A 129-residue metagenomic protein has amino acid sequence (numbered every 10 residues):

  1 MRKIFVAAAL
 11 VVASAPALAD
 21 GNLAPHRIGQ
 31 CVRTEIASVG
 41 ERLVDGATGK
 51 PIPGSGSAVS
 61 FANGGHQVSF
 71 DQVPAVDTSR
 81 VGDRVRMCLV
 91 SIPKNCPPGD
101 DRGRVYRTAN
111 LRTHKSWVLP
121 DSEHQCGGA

Functional and structural regions predicted by a protein language model:
M1-I4: Positively charged n-region of N-terminal signal peptides that target proteins for export
V6-A8, R102: Sec-dependent N-terminal signal peptides
S14-P16: N-terminal signal peptide c-region/cleavage motif recognized by signal peptidases
D20-A129: Cysteine-centric segments in proteins
